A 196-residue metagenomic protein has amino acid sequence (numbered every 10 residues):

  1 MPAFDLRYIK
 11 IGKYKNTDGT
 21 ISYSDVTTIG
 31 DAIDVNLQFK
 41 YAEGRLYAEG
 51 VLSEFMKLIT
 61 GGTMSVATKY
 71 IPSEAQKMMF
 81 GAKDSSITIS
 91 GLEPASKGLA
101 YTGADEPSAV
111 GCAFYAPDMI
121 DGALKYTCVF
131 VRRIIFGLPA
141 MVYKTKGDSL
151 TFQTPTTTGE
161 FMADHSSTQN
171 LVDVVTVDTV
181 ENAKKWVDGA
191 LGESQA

Functional and structural regions predicted by a protein language model:
M1-F80, I135-T151: Solvent-exposed edge beta-strands and adjacent loop segments that serve as assembly or binding interfaces
L6-I11, I87-I89, Q169-V177: Hydrophobic transmembrane signal anchors and adjacent membrane-proximal interface regions, especially in viral
I11, D18, I29, E43 (+8 more regions): Feature targets compositionally biased, intrinsically disordered low-complexity regions with long contiguous runs
Y23-I29, Y126-R133, D173-T176: Short amphipathic beta-strand/extended segments with alternating polar/hydrophobic composition
Y41, D105, A113-P117, D121 (+3 more regions): N-terminal low-complexity, charged segments
G61-V129: Structured, beta-strand-rich domain cores that present glycine/charged loop surfaces used to bind extended ligands
I134-A196: Mixed-charge, glycine-accented linear interaction segment located at domain edges/termini
